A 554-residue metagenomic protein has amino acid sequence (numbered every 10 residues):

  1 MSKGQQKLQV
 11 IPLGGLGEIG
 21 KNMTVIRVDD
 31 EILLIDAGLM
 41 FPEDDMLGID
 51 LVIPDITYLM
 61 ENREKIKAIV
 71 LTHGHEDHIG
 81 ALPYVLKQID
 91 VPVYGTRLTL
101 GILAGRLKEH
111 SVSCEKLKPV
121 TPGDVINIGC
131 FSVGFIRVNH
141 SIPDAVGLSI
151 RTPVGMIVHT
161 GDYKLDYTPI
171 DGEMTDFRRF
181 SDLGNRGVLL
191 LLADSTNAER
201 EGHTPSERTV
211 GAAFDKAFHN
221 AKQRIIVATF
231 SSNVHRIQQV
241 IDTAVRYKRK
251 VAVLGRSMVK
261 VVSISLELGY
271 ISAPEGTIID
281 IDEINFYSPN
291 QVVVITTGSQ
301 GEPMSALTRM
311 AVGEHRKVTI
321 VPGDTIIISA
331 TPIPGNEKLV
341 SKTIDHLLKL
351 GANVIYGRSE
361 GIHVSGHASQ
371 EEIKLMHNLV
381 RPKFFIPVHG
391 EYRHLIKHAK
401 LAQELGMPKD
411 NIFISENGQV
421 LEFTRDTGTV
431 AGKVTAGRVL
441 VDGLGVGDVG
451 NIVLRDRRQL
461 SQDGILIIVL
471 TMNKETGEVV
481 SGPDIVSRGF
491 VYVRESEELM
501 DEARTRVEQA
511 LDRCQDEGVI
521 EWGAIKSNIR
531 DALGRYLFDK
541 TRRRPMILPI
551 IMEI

Functional and structural regions predicted by a protein language model:
S2-V70, H75-F286, S305-T319, K338-K342: His/Asp/Glu-rich metal-coordinating catalytic cores of metallo-dependent phosphodiesterases/hydrolases acting on
L16, M40-D44, K65-I66, Y356-S359 (+5 more regions): A glycine- and charged-residue-rich anion-binding loop/surface
E18, I142, S288, L460-Q462 (+1 more regions): Solvent-exposed loop and beta-edge segments used for protein-protein assembly and interaction
L107, A402, L537: Conserved hydrophobic residues forming the short capping helix/wall of the S-adenosyl-L-methionine
T121, E416, R543-I547: Short Gly/Ser/Thr- and Asp/Glu-enriched loop/turn motifs at secondary-structure junctions
R200-S329, I333-R358, I362-G518, K526: Hard-cation-handling environments
G518-I554: C-terminal tails and terminal domains of large nucleic-acid-associated and other macromolecular-machine proteins
